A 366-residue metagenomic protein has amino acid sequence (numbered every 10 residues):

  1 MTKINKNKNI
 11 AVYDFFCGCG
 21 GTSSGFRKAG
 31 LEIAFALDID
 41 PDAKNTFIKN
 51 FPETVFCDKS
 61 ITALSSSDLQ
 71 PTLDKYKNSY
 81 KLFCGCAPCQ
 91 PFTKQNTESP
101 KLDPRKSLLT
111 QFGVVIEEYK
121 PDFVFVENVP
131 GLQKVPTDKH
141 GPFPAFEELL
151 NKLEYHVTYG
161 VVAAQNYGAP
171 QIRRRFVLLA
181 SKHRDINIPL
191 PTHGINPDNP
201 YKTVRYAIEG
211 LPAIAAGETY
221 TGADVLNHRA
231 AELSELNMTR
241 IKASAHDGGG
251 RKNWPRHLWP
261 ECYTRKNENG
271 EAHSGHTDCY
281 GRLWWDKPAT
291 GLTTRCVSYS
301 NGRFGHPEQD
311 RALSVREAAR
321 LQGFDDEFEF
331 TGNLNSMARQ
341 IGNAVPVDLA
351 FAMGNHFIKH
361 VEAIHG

Functional and structural regions predicted by a protein language model:
T2-K120, P130-F143, N151: Core alpha/beta nucleotide-donor-binding catalytic domains of modification enzymes
C19, F143, R175, N343-V347 (+1 more regions): Short alpha-helical patches at coil-to-helix transitions and adjacent helical residues in well-structured domains
P52, A87-P88, P121, P170 (+2 more regions): Proline-centered helix-kink/hinge sites
P71-K77, Q90-A272: Class I S-adenosyl-L-methionine
A87-P91, K182, C296, D325-D326: Short, small-residue-rich loop/turn micro-motifs
H228-G366: C-terminal target-recognition/interaction regions appended to catalytic cores
